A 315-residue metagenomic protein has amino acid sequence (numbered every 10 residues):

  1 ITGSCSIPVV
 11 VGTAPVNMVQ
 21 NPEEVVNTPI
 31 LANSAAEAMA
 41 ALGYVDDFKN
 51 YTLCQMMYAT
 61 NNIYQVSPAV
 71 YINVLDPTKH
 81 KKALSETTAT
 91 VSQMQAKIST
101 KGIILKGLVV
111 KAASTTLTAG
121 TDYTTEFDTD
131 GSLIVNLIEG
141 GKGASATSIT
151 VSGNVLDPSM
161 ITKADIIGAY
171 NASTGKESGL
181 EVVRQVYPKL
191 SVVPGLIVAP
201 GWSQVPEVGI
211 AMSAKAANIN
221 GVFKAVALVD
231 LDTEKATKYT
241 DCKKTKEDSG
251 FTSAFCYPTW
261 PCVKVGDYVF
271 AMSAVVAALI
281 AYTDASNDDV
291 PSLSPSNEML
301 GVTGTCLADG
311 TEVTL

Functional and structural regions predicted by a protein language model:
I1, C5-N33, G43-H80, A113-S114 (+1 more regions): A glycine- and small-residue-enriched flexible loop/hinge signal that marks low-structured segments
E24-I30, M94-K97, G120, A146: Glycine-centered loop/turn motifs
A36-E37: Active-site-surrounding "flap" and adjacent substrate/cofactor-binding loops of secreted or lumenal enzymes, prototyped
V66-D130, S152-D157: Extended beta-strand solenoid/passenger and fiber regions
T121-A146: A surface-exposed beta-strand-loop module
G141-D157: Small/polar beta-strand repeat architecture
L156-D165: Glycine-rich, low-complexity segments
